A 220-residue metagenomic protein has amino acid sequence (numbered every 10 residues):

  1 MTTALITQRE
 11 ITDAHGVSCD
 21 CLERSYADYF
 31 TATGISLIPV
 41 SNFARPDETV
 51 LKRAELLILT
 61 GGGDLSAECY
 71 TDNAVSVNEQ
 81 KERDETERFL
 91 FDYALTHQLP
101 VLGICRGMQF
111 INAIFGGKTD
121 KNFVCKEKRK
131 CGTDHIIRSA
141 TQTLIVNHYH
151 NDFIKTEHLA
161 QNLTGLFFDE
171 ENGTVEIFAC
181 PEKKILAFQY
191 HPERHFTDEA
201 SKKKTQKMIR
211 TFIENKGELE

Functional and structural regions predicted by a protein language model:
M1-R106, A113-I114, D120, K126-T133 (+5 more regions): N-terminal beta1-alpha1 cap of cysteine-dependent amidohydrolase-like domains
I145-V146, L186-Y190: Active-site-proximal beta-strand elements of phosphoester/diester hydrolases
H148-H150: DNA-recognition element of transcription regulators
